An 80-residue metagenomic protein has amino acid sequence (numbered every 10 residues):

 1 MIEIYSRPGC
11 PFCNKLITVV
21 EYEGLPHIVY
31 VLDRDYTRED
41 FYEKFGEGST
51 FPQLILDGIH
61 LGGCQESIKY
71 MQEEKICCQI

Functional and structural regions predicted by a protein language model:
M1-H27: Local sequence-structure signature of Cys/Sec-based thiol-disulfide redox active-site neighborhoods
P11, Y36, G62: Short alpha-helical
N14, T18, E39, K69: Alpha-helical elements of the RecA-like P-loop NTPase motor core of helicases
E23, K44-F45, E74: Residues at alpha-helix termini
H27-V29, H60: Conserved beta-strand scaffold positions in the cores of enzyme catalytic domains, especially in NTP/NDP-utilizing
V31-G48: Thioredoxin-like thiol-disulfide oxidoreductase module
F45-I55, C64-Q65: Structural micro-motif
L56-I80: Non-catalytic, surface beta->alpha helical segment in thiol-disulfide oxidoreductase systems
